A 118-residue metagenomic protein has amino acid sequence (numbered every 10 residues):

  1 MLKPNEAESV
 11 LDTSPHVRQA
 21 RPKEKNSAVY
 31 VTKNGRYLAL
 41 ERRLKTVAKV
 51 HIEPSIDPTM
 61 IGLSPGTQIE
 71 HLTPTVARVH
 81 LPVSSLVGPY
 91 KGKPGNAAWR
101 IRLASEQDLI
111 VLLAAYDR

Functional and structural regions predicted by a protein language model:
M1-Q19, L112-D117: Amphipathic alpha-helical segments
A7, M60, L72, L109-L112: Generic structural signal of hydrophobic/aromatic residues within well-ordered alpha-helices of folded domains
L11, V17, L38-L40, V50-I52 (+1 more regions): Hydrophobic beta-strand residues in large extracellular and virion-surface proteins
Q19-R21, P89: Alpha-helical interaction segments
E24, V29-V87: Short, conserved beta-strand/beta-arch hydrophobic-aromatic motifs that form part of recognition grooves or interface
R78-R118: Well-ordered alpha/beta subsegment
